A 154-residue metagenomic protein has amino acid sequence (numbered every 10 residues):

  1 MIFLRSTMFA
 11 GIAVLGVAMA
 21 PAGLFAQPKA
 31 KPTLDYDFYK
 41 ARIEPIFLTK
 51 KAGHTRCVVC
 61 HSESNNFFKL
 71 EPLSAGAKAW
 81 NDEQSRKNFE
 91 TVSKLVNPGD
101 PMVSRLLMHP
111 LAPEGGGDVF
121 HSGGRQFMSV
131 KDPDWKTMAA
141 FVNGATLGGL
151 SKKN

Functional and structural regions predicted by a protein language model:
M1-I12: Bacterial N-terminal signal peptides that target proteins for export
R5-S6, V17, A41: A detector of low-complexity, intrinsically disordered, Ser/Thr/Gly/Pro/Ala-rich segments
A10-A20: Bacterial N-terminal signal peptides
L24-N154: Aromatic- and Gly/Pro-enriched helix-to-coil junctions and flexible linker segments
